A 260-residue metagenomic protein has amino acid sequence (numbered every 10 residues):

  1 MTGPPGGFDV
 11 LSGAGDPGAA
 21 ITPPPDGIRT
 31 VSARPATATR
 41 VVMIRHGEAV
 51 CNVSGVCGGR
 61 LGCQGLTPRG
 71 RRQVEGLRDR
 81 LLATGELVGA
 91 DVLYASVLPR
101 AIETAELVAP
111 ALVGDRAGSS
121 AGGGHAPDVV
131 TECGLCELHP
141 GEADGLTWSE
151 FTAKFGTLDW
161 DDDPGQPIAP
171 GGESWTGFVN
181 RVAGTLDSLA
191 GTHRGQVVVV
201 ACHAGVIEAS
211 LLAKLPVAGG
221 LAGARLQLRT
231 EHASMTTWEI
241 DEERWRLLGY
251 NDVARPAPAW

Functional and structural regions predicted by a protein language model:
T2-I28, P35-T39, R45-G122: Active-site-proximal alpha-helix that buttresses catalytic centers in soluble enzyme cores
T2-R40, L138-S149, Q196, L212-W260: Acidic, low-complexity terminal tails and accessory targeting/binding regions of phosphate-metabolizing enzymes
V41, D91, L189, Q196-G205: Generic beta-sheet signal
G47, A204, N251-V253: Active-site metal-binding loops of divalent metal-dependent hydrolases
C51, A111-G184, E239, G249-N251: Phosphate-handling substructures
R80, L107-A111, S188, T192 (+1 more regions): Active-site catalytic microenvironments for nucleophilic, acid-base chemistry
A95-S96, N180, A201-C202: Short beta-strand scaffold positions
A204-E208, D241: GST superfamily/GST-like fold recognition
